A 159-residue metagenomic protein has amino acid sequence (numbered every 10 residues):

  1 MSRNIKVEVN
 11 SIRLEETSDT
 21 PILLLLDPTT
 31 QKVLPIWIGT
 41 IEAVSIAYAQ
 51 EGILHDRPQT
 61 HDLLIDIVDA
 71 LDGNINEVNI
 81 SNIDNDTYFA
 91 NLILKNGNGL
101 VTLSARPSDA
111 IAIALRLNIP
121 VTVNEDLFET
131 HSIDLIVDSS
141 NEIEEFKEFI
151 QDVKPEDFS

Functional and structural regions predicted by a protein language model:
S2-S159: Divalent-cation
